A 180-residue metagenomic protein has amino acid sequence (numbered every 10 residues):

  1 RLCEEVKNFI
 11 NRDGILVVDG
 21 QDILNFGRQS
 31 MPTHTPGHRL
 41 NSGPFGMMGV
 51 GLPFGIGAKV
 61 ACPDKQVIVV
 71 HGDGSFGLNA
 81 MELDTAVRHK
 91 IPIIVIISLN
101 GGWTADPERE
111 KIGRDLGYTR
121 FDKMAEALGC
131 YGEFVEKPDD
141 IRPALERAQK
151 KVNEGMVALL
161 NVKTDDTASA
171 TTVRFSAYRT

Functional and structural regions predicted by a protein language model:
R1-K59: Active-site diphosphate/adenylate-binding microenvironment
N11-G14, H34-G37, C62-V67, R88-I94 (+2 more regions): Short coil/turn connectors at secondary-structure junctions
L24-N25, G46-M48, F76-G77, G101-A105 (+1 more regions): Short gly/pro/ser/thr-enriched loop/turn and capping motifs at secondary-structure boundaries
G27-M31, G51-P53, A80-L83, A105-R109 (+1 more regions): Short acidic, glycine/serine/threonine-rich loops at helix termini
A61-T119: Conserved thiamine diphosphate
E108-R147: Conserved thiamine diphosphate
K123, P138-R142, E146-T180: Glycine/aspartate-rich loop-and-adjacent alpha/beta segment that forms the canonical ThDP
